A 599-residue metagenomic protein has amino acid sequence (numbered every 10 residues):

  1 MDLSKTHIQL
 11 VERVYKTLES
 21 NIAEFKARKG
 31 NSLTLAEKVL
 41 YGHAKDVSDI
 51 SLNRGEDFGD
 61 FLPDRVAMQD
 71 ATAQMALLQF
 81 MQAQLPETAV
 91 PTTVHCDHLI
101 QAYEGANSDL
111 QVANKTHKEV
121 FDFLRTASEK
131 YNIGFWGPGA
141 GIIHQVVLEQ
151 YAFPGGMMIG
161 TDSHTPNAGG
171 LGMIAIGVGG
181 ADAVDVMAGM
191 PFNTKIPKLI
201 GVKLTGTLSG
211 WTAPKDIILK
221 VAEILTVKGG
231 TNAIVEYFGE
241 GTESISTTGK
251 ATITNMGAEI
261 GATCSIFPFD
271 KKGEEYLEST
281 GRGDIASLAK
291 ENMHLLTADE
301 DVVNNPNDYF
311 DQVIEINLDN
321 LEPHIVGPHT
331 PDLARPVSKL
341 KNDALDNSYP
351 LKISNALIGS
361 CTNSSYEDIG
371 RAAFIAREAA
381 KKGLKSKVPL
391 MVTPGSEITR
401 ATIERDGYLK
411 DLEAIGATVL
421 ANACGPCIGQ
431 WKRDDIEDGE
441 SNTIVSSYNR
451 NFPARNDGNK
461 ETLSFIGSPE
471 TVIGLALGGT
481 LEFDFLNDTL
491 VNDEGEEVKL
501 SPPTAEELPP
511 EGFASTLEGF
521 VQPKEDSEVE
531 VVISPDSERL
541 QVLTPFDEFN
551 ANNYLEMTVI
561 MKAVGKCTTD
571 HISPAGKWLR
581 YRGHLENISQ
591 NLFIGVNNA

Functional and structural regions predicted by a protein language model:
D2-T6, D70, Y151-S287, L384 (+2 more regions): Mobile "lid/hinge" segments at catalytic clefts and subdomain interfaces of large enzymes
V11-R13, L18, A23-K198, H571 (+2 more regions): Long, structured ligand/cofactor-binding scaffold of large enzymes
G30, A83-E87, E129-G134, T226-K228 (+3 more regions): Secondary-structure transition/capping motifs at alpha-helix termini and the adjoining loop/turn into the next element
K45-D49, N53-P63, A67-A71, A76-L77 (+5 more regions): Terminal amphipathic helices with adjacent charged low-complexity linkers/tails
L78-L85, D308-I403, G407, E525-A599: Non-catalytic terminal/interface segments that mediate subunit docking, oligomerization, and allosteric communication
L78-P86, T93, V120-S128, A181-T194 (+4 more regions): Structured alpha-helical segments in the cores of large, soluble enzyme domains
R125, V146-L148, G172, K387-P389 (+3 more regions): Small-residue-enriched alpha-helical segments and adjacent helix-cap loops that form tight helix-helix packing
